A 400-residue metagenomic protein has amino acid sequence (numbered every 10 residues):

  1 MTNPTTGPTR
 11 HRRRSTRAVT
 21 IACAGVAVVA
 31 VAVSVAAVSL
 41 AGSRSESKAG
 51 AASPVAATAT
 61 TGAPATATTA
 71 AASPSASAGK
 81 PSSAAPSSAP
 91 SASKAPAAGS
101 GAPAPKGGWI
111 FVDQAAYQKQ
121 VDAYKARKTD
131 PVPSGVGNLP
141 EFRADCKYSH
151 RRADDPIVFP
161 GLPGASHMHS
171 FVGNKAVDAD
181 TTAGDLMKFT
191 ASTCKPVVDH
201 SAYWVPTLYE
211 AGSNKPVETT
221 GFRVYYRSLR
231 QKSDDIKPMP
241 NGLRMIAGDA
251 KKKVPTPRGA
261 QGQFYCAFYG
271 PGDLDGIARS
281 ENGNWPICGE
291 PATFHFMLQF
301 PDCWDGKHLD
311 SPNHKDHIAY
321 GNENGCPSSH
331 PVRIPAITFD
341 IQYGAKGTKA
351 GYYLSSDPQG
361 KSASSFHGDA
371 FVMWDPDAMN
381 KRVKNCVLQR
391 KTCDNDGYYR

Functional and structural regions predicted by a protein language model:
M1, G25-V28, A36-L40: N-terminal export/membrane-targeting signals
M1-V19: Terminal targeting segments of Actinobacterial cell-envelope proteins
R13-R14, V38, A52, G173 (+1 more regions): A ubiquitous, low-specificity "background" feature that marks scattered single residues across proteins without
R17-V29: Sec-dependent N-terminal signal peptides
V29-A32, T58, D145: Compositionally biased, intrinsically disordered low-complexity segments
S34-S134, C393, R400: N-terminal low-complexity, Pro/Thr-rich disordered segments that flank secretion/membrane-targeting signals
K94-S166, S170-L298, D305-R400: Primary mode marks residue(s) on the alpha4-beta5-alpha5 output face of response regulator receiver
